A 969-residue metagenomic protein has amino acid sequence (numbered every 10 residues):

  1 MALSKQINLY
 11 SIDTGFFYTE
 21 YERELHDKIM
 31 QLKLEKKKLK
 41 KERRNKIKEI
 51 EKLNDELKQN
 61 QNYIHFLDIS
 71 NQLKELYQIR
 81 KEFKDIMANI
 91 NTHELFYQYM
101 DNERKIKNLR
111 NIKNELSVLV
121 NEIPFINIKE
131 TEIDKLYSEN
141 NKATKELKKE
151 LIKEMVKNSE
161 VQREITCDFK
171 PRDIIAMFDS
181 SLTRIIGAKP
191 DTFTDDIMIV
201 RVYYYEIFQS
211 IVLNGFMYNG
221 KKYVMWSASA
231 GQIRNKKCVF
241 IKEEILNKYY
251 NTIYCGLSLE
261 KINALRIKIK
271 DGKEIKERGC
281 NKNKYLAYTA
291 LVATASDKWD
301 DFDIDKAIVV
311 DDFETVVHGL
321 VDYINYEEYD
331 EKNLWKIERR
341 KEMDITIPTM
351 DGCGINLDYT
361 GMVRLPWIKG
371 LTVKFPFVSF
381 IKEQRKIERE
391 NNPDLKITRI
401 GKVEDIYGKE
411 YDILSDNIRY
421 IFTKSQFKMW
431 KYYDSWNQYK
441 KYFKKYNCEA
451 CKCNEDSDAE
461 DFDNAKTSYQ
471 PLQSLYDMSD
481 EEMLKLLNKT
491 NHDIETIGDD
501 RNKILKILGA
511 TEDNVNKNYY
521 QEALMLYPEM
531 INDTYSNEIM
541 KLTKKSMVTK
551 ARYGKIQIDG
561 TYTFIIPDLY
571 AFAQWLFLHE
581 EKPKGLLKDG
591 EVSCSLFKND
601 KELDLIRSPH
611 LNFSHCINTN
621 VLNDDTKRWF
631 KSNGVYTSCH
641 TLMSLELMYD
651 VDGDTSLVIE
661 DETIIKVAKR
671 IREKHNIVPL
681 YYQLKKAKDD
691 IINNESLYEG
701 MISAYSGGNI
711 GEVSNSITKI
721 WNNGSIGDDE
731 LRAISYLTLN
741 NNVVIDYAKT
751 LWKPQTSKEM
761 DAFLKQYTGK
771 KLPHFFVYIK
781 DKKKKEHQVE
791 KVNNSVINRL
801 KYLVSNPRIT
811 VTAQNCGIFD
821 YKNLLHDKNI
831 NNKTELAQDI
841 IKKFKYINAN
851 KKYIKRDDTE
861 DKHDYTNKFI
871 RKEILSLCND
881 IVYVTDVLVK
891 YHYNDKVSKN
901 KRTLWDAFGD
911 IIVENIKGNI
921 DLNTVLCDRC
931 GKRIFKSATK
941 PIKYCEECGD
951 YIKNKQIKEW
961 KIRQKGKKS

Functional and structural regions predicted by a protein language model:
M1-M648, T655, D661-Y944, I962-S969: Beta-strand-enriched accessory nucleic-acid recognition/scaffold domains that flank the catalytic cores of large
E947-E959: Short Cys/His-rich micro-motifs in 6-15 aa windows
